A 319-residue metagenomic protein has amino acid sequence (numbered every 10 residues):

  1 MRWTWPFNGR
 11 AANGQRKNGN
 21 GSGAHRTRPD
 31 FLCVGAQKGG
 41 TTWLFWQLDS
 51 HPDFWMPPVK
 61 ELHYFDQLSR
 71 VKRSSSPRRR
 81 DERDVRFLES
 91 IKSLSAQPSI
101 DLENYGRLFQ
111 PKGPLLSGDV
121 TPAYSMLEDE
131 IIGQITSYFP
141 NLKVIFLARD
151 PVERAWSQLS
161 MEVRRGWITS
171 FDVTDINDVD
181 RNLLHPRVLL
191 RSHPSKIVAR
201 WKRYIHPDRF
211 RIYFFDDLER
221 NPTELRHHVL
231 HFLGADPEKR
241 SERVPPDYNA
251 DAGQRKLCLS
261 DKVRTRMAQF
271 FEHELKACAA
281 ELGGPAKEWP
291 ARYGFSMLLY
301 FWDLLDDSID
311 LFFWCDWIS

Functional and structural regions predicted by a protein language model:
M1-T121, Y138, P151-Q158, V163-N177 (+1 more regions): PAPS-dependent sulfotransferase catalytic core
F45-D49, D66, G106, T136 (+4 more regions): Non-transmembrane alpha-helical segments in soluble domains of secreted/periplasmic/extracellular proteins
V59-K60, N141, R149-V152, A199-A280 (+1 more regions): The conserved 3'-phosphoadenosine-5'-phosphosulfate
E89-K92, D119-Y124, I176-L190, D216 (+1 more regions): Surface-exposed cleft-lining segments at the edges of enzyme active sites
Q97-Q110, E162-H228, F232-D236, Q269: PAPS-dependent sulfotransferase catalytic domain
M126-E130, W156, T223: Short N-terminal helix/helix-N-cap motif within the alpha/beta-hydrolase-1
M126-F146, S195: ATP-dependent NMP and nucleoside kinases share a basic, alpha-helical "lid"
C315-I318: Intrinsic disorder/low-complexity segments
